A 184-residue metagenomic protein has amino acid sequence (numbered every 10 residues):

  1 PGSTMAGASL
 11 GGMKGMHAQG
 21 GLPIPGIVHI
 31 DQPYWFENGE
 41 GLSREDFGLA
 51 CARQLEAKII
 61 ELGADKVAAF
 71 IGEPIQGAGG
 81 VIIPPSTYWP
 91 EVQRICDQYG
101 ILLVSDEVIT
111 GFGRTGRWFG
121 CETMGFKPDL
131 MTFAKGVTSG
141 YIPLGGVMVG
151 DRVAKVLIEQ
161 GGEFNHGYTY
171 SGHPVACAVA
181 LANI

Functional and structural regions predicted by a protein language model:
P1-I184: Conserved N-terminal phosphate-binding loop of PLP-dependent enzymes in the Aspartate aminotransferase
